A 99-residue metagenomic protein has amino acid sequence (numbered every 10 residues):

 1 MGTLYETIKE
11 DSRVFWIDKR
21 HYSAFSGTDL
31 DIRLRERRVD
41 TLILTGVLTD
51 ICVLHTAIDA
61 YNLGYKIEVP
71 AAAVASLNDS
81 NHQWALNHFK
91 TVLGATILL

Functional and structural regions predicted by a protein language model:
M1-L99: Active-site-adjacent betaalpha module
